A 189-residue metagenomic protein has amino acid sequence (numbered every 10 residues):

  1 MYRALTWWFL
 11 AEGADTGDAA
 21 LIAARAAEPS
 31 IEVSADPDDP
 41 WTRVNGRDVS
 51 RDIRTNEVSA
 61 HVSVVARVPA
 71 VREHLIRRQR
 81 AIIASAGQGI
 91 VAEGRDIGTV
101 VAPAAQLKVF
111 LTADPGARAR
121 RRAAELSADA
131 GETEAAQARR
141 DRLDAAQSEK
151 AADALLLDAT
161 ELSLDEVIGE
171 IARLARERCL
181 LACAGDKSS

Functional and structural regions predicted by a protein language model:
M1-R54: N-terminal phosphate/diphosphate-binding loop that engages ATP/GTP or pyrophosphate donors across diverse enzyme folds
Y2, A19, V68-I76, G94 (+3 more regions): Amphipathic alpha-helical transducer elements in NTP-driven molecular machines
R3-W7, R77, A81, R173: Short, residue-level hotspots on alpha-helical faces of the histone-fold and other alpha-helical interaction modules
L10, A14, I31, R142 (+1 more regions): Generic secondary-structure signature for well-ordered alpha-helical cores
S34-D36, Q79-G87, I97-A104, A128-A172: Small-molecule kinase domains that catalyze NTP-dependent phosphoryl transfer to phosphate-bearing small molecules
V44-S50, F110, A117-A128, Q147-S189: NTP-dependent small-molecule kinase module
G46, L75, V91, Q137 (+1 more regions): Residue-level signature of catalytic and energy-coupling elements of molecular machines, predominantly ATP/GTP-dependent
S50-A66, A70-E125: ATP-dependent NMP and nucleoside kinases share a basic, alpha-helical "lid"
